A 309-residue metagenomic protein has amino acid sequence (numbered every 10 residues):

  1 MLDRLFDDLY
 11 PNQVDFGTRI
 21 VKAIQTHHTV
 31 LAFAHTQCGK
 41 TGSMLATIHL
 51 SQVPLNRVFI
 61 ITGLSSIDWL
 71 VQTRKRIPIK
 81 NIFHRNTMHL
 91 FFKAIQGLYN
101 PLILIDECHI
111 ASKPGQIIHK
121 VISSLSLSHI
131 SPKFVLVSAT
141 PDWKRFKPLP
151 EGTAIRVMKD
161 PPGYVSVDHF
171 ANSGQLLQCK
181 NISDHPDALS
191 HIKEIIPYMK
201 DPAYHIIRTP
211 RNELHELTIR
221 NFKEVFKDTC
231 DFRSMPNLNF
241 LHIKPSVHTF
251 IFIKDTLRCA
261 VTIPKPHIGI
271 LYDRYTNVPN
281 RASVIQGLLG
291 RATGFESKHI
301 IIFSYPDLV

Functional and structural regions predicted by a protein language model:
M1-F33: Conserved pre-motif I regulatory segment
H35-P78, P210-L214: Conserved Walker A/P-loop ATP-binding site and its immediately adjacent core in helicase/helicase-like ATPase domains
K40-T41, F91-Q96, F250-G269, G287-G294: SF2 helicase motor core recognition
R76-S126, I253-T256: Conserved RecA-like ASCE ATPase "motif II neighborhood" in helicase/translocase motors
K113-D168: Post-DEXD/H (motif II) to motif III coupling segment of the RecA-like Helicase ATP-binding lobe
F146-F222: Conserved interdomain linker/interface between the two RecA-like ATPase lobes of SF2 helicase motors
V261-T276, I300-I302: A short beta-strand element within the Helicase C-terminal
T276-I300: Conserved SF2 helicase motif VI
